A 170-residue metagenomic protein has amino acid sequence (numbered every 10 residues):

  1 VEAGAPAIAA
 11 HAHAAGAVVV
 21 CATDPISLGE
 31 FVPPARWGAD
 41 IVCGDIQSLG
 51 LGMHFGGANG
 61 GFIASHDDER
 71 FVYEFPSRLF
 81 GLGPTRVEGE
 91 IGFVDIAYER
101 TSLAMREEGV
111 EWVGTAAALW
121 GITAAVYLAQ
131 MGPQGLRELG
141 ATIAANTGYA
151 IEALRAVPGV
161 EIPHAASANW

Functional and structural regions predicted by a protein language model:
V1-A5, A17-M53: Conserved PLP phosphate-binding loop immediately N-terminal to the Schiff-base lysine helix in PLP-dependent enzymes
A7-A10, A14, Y149: Alpha-helical scaffolding segments of alpha/beta enzyme cores, especially the outer helices of TIM-barrel or partial
I8, W37-G38, G57-F62: Short secondary-structure boundary/capping segments
A10, V32, E152: Surface-exposed charge patches
H11-V18, P133-G135: Short, surface-exposed connector motifs at secondary-structure boundaries
H13, A35, R155: Anion (oxyanion) recognition and catalysis
S48-P158, I162-A166: Active-site C-terminal subdomain of aminotransferase-like
A168-W170: A short beta-alpha structural unit
